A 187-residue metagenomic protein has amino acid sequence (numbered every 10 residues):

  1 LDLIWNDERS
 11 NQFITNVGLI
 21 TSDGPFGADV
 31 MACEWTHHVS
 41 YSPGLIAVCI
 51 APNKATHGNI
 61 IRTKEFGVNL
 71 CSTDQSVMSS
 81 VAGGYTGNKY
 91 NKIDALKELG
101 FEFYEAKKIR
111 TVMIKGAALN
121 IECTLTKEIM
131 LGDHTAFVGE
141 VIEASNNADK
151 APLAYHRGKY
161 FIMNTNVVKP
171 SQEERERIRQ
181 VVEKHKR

Functional and structural regions predicted by a protein language model:
L1-R187: Basic, polyanion-binding surface patches
